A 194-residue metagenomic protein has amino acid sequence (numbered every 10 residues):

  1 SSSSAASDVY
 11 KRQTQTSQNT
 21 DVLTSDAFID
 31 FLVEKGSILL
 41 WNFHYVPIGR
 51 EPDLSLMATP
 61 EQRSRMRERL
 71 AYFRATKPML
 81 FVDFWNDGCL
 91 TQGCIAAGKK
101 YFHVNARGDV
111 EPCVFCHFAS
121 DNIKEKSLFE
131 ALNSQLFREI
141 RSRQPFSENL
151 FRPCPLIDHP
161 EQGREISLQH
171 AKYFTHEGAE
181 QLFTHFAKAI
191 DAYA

Functional and structural regions predicted by a protein language model:
S1-Y10: Single conserved hydrophobic/aromatic residue that forms the stacking wall/gate of nucleotide- or nucleobase-binding
K11-Q13, L40-N42, L80-V82: Hydrophobic faces of well-ordered beta-strands that scaffold small-molecule active sites in alpha/beta enzyme cores
T14-Q15, W85-N86, Q144: Acidic carboxylate-rich catalytic motifs and surrounding loops in phosphoryl-/glycosyl-chemistry enzymes
Q18-N19, G49-R50, S120: Generic structural signal for helix capping and beta-alpha/helix-loop junctions
N19-L32: Catalytic cores of alpha/beta
T24, Y45-P112, I157-E161: A C-terminal junction/extension of Radical SAM enzymes
F115-A194: Flexible mid-to-C-terminal extensions adjoining Fe-S/redox cofactors in radical SAM and related proteins
